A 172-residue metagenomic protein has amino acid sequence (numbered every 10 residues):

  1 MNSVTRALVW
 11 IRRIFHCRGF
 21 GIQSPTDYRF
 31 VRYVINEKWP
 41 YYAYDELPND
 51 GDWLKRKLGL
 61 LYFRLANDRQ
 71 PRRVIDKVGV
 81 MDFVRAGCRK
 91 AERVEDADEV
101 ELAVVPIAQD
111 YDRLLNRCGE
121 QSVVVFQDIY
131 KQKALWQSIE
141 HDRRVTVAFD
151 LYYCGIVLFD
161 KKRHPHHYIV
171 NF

Functional and structural regions predicted by a protein language model:
M1-G119, Y130-F172: A short alpha-helical cap/connector motif
S122: Glycine-centered, small-residue-biased loops immediately flanking beta-strands in adenine/cofactor-binding cores
F126-Q127: Generic beta-sheet signal
